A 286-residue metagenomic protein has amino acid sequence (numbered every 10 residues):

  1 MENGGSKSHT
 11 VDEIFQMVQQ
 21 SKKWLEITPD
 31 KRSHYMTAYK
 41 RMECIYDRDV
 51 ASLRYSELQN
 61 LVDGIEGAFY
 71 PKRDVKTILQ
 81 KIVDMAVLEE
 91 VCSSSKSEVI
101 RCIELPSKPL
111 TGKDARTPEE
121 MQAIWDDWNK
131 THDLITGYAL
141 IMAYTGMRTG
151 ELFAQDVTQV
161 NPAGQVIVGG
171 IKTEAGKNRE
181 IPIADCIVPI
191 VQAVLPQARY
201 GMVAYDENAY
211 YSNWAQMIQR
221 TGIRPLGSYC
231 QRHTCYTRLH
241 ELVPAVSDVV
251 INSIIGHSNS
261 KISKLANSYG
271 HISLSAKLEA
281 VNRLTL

Functional and structural regions predicted by a protein language model:
G4-D12, Q16-C92, L110, T131 (+2 more regions): N-terminal core-binding DNA-recognition domain of tyrosine site-specific recombinases/integrases
Y55, D126, A154, P162 (+1 more regions): Phosphate-coordinating loops and pocket residues in cytosolic domains that bind phosphorylated ligands
F69, R73-T77, L88, C92-T149 (+2 more regions): Basic, Lys/Arg- and aromatic-enriched nucleic-acid-binding interface segment
Y70, L140, Y144, E151 (+2 more regions): C-terminal catalytic core of tyrosine-transesterase DNA break-rejoin enzymes
C102, T145, A154-I190: Conserved tyrosine-mediated DNA breakage-rejoining catalytic core shared by Y-recombinases
Q159-A163, A245-S268: Short, polar N-cap/turn motifs at the start of nucleic acid-interacting alpha helices
G170-A175, I255-L286: Catalytic-site neighborhood detector that most strongly recognizes the C-terminal catalytic loop/helix of tyrosine
A184-R224, C235: Active-site/catalytic core of tyrosine-dependent DNA strand-transfer enzymes
